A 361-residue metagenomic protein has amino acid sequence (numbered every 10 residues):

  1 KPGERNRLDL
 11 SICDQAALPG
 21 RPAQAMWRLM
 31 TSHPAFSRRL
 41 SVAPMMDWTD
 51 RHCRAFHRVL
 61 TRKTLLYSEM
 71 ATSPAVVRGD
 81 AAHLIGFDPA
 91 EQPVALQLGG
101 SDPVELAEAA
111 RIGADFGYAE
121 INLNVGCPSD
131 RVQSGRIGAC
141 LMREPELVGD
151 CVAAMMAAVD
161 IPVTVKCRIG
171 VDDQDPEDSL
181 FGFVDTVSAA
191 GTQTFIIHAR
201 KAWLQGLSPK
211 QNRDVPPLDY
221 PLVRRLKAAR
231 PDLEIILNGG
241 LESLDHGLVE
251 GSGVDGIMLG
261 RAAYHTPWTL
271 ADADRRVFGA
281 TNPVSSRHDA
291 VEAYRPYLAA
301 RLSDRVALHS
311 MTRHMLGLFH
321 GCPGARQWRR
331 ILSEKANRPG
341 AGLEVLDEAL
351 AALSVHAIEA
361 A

Functional and structural regions predicted by a protein language model:
W27-P34, M45-A119: Glycine-rich, positively charged N-terminal anion/phosphate-binding segment
W27-S32, F36, L40-M46, D150-A153 (+5 more regions): Alpha/beta catalytic cores of nucleotide-metabolism and tRNA/nucleoside-modifying enzymes
V42, H57, E69, L96 (+5 more regions): Conserved, mostly hydrophobic/aromatic
S68, E120-S129, A190-K201, M258-A262: Non-cysteine beta-strand/loop elements that form the S-adenosyl-L-methionine
T72, G100, C127-S129, I169-D173 (+3 more regions): Active-site-proximal loop/turn and secondary-structure-junction residues that shape catalytic pockets, frequently
P93-T164, D172-P176: Active-site beta->alpha loop and helix N-cap motifs at the rims of alpha/beta catalytic domains
D130-L147, P176-D178, G206-L218, V277-T281: Glycine-rich tight-turn/loop motif centered on a GG-T
